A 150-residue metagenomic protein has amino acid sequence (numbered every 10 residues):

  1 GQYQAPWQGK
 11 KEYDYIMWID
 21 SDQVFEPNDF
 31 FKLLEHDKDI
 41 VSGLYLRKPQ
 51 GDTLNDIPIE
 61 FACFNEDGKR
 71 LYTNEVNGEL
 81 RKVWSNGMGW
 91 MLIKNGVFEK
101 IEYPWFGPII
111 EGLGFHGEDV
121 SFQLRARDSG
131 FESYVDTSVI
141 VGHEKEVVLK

Functional and structural regions predicted by a protein language model:
G1-W7, L44, D52: Regulatory and interdomain segments flanking nucleotide-handling catalytic cores in signaling/defense enzymes
Y3-V24: Short beta-strand-to-loop acidic/aromatic patch adjacent to the donor-nucleotide binding site
I19-S21, L44-L46, S138-V139: Active-site-proximal beta-strand/loop segments in catalytic clefts of secreted hydrolases
D22, D39, E132: Residue-level detector of anion-binding/catalytic polar loops
E26-I110: Conserved catalytic core of nucleotide-sugar-dependent glycosyltransferases
N95, E111-H116, V120-H143, V147-K150: Catalytic donor-sugar/metal-binding loop of nucleotide-sugar-dependent glycosyltransferases
